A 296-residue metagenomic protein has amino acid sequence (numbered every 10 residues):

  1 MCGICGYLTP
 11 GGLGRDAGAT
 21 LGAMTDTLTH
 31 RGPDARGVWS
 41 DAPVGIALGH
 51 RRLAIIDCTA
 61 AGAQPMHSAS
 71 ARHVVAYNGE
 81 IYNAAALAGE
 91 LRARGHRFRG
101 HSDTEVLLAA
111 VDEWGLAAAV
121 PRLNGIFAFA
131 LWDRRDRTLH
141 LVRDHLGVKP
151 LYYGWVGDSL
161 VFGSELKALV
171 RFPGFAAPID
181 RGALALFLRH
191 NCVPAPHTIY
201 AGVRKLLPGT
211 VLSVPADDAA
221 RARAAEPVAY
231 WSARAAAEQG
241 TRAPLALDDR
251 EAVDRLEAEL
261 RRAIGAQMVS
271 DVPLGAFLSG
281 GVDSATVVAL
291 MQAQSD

Functional and structural regions predicted by a protein language model:
M1-D296: Cysteine-centered catalytic environments shared across enzyme families
